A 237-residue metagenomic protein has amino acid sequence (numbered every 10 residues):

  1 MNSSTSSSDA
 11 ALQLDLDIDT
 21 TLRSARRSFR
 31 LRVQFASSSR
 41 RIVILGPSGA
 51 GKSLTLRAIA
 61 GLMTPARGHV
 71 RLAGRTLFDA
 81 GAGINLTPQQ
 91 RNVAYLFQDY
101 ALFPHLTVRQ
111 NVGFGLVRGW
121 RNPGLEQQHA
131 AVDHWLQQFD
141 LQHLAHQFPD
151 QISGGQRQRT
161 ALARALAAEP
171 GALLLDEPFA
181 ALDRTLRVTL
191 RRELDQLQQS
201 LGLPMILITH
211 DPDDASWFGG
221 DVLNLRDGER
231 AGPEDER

Functional and structural regions predicted by a protein language model:
R23, L106, Q110-Q127, Q138: ABC-type ATPase nucleotide-binding domains, specifically the catalytic core motifs of the NBD
R75-A80, G124-L144, D195-Q196: Conserved ABC ATPase "signature" region
L77-Y95, R118, N122-H129: ABC ATPase NBD coupling module
F148-I152, Q156-Q158: Conserved ABC ATPase signature
A167-G171: A short, proline-enriched helix->beta-strand linker immediately N-terminal to the Walker B motif in ABC-type P-loop
L173-E177: Catalytic Walker B motif of ABC-type/P-loop ATPase nucleotide-binding domains
G202-I208: Conserved H-loop
